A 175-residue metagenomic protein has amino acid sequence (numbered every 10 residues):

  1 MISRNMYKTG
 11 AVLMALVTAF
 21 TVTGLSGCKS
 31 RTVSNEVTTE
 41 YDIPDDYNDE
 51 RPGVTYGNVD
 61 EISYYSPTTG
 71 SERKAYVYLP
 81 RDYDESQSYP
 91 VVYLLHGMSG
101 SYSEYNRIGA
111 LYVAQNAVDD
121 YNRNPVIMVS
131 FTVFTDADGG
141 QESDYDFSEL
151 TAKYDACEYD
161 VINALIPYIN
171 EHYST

Functional and structural regions predicted by a protein language model:
M1-T38: Gram-positive cell-envelope targeting signals
K29-T175: Non-catalytic cap/lid and distal C-terminal segments of serine-dependent acyl enzymes
